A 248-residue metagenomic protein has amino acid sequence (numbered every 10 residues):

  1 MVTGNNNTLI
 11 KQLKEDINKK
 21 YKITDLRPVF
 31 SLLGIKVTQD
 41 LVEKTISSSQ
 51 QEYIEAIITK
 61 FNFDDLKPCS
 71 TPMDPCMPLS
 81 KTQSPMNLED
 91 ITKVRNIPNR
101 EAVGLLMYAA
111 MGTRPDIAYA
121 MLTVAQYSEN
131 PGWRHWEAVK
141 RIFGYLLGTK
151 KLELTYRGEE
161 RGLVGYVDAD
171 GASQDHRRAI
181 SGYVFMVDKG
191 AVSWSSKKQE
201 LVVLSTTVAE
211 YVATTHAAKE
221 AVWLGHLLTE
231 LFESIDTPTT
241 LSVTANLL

Functional and structural regions predicted by a protein language model:
M1-K20, T38-S49, Q126-W133, L248: Catalytic palm subdomain of template-directed nucleic-acid polymerases, centered on the conserved carboxylate motif
G4-N5, R27, M121: Glycine-rich, histidine-containing beta strand-loop boundary motifs that form or position
Q12-L13, D25, Y53, L105: Short Gly/charged-rich anion-binding patches and loops
T24-P28, D65-P68: Short, surface-exposed acidic
L26, S31-V42: Conserved catalytic core of two-metal-ion nucleotidyltransferases
E43-L248: Divalent metal-binding acidic/histidine catalytic loops
